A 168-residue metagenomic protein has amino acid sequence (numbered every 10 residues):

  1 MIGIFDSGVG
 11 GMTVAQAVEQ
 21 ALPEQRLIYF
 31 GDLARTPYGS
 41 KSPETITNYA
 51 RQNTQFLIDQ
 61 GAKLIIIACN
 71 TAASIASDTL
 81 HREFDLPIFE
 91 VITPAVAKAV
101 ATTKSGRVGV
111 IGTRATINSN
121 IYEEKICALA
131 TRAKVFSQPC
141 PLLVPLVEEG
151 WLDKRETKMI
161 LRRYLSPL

Functional and structural regions predicted by a protein language model:
M1-L168: Non-catalytic structural scaffold of enzyme domains
